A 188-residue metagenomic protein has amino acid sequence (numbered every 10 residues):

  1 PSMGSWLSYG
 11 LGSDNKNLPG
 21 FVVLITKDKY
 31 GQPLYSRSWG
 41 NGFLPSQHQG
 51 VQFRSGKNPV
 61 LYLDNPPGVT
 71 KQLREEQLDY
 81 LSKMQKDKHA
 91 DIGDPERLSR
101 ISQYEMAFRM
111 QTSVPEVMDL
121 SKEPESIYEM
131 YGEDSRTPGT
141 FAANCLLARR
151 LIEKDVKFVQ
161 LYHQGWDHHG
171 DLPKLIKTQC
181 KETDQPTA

Functional and structural regions predicted by a protein language model:
P1-A188: Ligand-binding pockets and gating/stacking loops
